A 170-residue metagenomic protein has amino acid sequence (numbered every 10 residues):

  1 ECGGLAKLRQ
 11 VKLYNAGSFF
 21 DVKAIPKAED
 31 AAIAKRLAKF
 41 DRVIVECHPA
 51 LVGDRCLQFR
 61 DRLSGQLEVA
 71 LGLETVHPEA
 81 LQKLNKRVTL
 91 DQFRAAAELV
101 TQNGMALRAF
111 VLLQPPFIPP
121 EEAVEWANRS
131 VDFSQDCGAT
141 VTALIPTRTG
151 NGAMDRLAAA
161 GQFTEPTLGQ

Functional and structural regions predicted by a protein language model:
E1, I25-A34, T89-F93, A123-V131 (+1 more regions): Well-ordered, non-membrane alpha-helical segments in soluble/globular domains
E1-I25, R36-G53, Q66-F93, A143: Core AdoMet radical
C2-A6, I33-A38, C56-Q66, E98-G104 (+1 more regions): Acidic (Asp/Glu)-rich catalytic clusters
A6-R9, A31-A34, A70-E74, M105-A109 (+1 more regions): Short amphipathic alpha-helical segments, especially helix-boundary/capping motifs
K23-A31, V52-R62, E121: Distinct, well-ordered alpha-helical segments
I44, P78-K86, L113-E121, L157-Q162: Surface-exposed cleft-lining segments at the edges of enzyme active sites
E68, A153-G169: A short, hydrophobic/aromatic-rich structural module that often spans a beta strand with its adjoining loop
D91-A153, Q170: Conserved C-terminal portion of the radical SAM core fold that forms the substrate/S-adenosylmethionine-binding
